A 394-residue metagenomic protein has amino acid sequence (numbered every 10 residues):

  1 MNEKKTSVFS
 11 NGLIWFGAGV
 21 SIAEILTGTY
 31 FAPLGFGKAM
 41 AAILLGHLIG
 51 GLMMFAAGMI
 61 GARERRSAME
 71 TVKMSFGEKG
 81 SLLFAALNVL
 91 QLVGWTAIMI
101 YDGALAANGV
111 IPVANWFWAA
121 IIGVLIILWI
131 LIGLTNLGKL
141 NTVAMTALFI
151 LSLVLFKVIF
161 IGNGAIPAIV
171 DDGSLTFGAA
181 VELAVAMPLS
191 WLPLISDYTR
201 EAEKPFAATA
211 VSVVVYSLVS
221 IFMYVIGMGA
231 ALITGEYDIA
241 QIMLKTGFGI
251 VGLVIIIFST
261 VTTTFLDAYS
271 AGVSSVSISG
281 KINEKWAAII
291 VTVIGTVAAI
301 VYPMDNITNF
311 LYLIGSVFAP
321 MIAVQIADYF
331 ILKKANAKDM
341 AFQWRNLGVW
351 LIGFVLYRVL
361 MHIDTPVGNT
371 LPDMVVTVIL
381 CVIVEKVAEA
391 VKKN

Functional and structural regions predicted by a protein language model:
M1-K38, N136, T176-V181, P193 (+2 more regions): Membrane-interface "cap" regions at the ends of multi-pass membrane proteins
K5, D172, A323-N394: C-terminal membrane-solvent junction of multi-pass transporters and transport-like membrane proteins
I14-A18, F84-V89, V110-G133, T146-F156 (+3 more regions): Transmembrane alpha-helical segments of multi-pass small-molecule transport proteins
T29-G58, G80-L82, P372, V376: Extracellular loop-to-transmembrane helix junctions
T29-P33, M59, D102-V110, G123-A144 (+2 more regions): Membrane-water interface regions at transmembrane-helix termini and the short interhelical loops of multi-pass membrane
L44-F76, L83-V89, E385-V391: Juxtamembrane transmembrane-helix boundary signature
S81-V113, V261-S277: Hydrophobic transmembrane alpha-helices that form the core helical bundles of multi-pass secondary transporters
F117-I122, I126-I159, D171-D172, T209-Y216 (+2 more regions): Membrane-interface loop-to-helix entry segments
